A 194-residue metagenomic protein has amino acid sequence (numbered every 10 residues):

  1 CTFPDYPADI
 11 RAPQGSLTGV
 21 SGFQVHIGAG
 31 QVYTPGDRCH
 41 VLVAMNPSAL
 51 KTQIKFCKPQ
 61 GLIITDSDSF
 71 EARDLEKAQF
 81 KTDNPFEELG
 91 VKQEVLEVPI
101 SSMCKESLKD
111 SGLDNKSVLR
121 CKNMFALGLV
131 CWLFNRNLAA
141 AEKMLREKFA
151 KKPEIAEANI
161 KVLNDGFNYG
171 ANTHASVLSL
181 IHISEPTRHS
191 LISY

Functional and structural regions predicted by a protein language model:
C1-S184, R188: Active-site cofactor/cluster-binding pocket
I192-Y194: Hydrophobic alpha-helical segments, chiefly the membrane-spanning helices and signal/signal-anchor peptides
